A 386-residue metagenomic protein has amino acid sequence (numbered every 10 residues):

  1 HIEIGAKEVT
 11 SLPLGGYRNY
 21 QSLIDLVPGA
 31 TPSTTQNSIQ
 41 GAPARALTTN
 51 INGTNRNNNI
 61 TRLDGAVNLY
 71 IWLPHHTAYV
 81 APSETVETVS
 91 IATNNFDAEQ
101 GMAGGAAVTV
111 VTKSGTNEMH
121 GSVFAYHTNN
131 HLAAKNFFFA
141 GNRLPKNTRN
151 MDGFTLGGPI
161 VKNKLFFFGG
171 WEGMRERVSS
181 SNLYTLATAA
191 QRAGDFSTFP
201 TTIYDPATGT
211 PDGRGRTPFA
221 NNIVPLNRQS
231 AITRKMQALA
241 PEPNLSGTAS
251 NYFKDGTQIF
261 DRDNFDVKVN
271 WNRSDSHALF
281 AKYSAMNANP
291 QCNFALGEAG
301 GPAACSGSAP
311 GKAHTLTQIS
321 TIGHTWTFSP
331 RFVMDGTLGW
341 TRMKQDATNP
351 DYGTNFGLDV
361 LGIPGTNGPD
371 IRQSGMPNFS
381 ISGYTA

Functional and structural regions predicted by a protein language model:
H1-A386: Short acidic-glycine motifs
